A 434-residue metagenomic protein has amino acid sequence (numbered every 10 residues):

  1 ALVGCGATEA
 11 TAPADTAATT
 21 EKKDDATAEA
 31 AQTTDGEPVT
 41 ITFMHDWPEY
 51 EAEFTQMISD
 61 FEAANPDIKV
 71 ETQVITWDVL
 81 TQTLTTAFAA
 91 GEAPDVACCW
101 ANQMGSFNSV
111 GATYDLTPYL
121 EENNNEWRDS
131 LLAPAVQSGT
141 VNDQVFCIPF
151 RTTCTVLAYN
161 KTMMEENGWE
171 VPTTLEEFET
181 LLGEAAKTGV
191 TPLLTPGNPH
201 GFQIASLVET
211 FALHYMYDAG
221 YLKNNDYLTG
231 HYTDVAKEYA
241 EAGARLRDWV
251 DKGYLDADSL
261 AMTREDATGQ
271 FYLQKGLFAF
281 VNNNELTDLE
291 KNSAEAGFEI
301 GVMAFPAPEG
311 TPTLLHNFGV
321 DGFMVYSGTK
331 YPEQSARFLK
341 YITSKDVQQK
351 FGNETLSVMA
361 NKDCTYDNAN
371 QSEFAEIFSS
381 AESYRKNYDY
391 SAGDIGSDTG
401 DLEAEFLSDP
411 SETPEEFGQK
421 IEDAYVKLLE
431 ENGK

Functional and structural regions predicted by a protein language model:
E29-T33, A101-T155, E170, E179 (+6 more regions): Hinge/lid segment of periplasmic solute-binding proteins
S59, A63-A64, K69, A90 (+3 more regions): Extracytoplasmic/periplasmic substrate-recognition and gating elements
D60-L131, T162-T173, G269, K275-F278 (+2 more regions): Extracytoplasmic "Venus flytrap"/periplasmic binding protein-like
K69, E165, Q349, S379-K434: Conserved C-terminal helix/tail region of periplasmic/extracytoplasmic solute-binding proteins
A87, D95, N124-T162, T191-T195 (+2 more regions): A structural signal for short loop-to-beta-strand junctions that line the ligand-binding cleft of periplasmic/secreted
T117-L131, E170, Y215-E241, K291-E295 (+2 more regions): Short, solvent-exposed loop/beta-turn-alpha elements that line the ligand-binding surface or hinge of extracytoplasmic
V141-F150, E179-T229, R247, G276: Extracytoplasmic/periplasmic solute-binding protein
L182-E184, Y227-S259: Glycine-centered hinge/linker elements that transmit conformational signals in sensory and ligand-binding systems
